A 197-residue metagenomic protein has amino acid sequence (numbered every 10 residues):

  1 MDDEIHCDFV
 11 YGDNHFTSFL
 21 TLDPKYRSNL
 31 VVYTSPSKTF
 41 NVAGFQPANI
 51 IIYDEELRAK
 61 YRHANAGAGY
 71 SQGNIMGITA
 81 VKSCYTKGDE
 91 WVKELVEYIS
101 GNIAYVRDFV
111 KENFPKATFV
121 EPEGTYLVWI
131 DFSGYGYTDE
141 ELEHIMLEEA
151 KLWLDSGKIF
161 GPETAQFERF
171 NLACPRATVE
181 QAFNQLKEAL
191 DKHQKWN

Functional and structural regions predicted by a protein language model:
M1-N197: PLP-dependent class I/II
